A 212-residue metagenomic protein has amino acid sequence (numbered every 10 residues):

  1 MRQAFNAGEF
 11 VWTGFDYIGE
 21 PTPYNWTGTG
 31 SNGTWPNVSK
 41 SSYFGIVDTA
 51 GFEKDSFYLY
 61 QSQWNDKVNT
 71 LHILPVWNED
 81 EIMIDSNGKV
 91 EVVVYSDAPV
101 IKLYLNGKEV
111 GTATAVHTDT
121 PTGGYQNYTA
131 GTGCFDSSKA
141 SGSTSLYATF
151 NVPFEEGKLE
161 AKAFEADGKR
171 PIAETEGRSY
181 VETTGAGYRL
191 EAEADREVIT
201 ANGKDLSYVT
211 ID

Functional and structural regions predicted by a protein language model:
M1-F154, K158-K169: Extended substrate-binding grooves/exosites of carbohydrate-active enzymes
N65-E91, D97-A98, G177-T210: Short S/T/G/P-enriched beta-strand
G111-T114, A173, L190-E191: Aromatic (tryptophan-biased) beta-strands that constitute blades/sheets of beta-rich domains
P171-G177: Extracellular and select intracellular beta-sandwich modules with Ser/Thr-enriched, small-residue motifs on
